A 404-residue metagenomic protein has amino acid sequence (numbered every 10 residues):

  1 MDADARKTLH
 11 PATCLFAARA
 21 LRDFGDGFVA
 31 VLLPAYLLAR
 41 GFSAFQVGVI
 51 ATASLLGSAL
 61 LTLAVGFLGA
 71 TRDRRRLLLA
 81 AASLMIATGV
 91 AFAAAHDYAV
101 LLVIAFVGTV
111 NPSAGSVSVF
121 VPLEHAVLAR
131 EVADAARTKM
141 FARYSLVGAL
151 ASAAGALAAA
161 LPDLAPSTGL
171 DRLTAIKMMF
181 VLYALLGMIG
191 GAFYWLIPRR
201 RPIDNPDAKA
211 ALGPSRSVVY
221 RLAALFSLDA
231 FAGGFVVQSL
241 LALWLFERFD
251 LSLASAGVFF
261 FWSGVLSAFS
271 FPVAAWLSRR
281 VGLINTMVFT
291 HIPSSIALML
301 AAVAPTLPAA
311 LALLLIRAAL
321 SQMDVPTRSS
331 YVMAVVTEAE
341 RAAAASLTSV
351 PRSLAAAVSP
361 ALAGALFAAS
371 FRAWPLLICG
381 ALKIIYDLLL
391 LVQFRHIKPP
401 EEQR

Functional and structural regions predicted by a protein language model:
A5-L56, V218-F226, A230-F260: Helix-loop boundary and gating motifs at the non-cytosolic
A20, T88, Y98-V119, A309-M323: Hydrophobic core of transmembrane alpha-helices in multi-pass small-molecule transporters, especially MFS/SLC-type
P34-A39, S152-T174, L243, E247-R248 (+1 more regions): Transmembrane alpha-helix termini and helix-breaking/packing motifs in multi-pass membrane transporters
L60-H96: Conserved MFS/SLC helix-loop-helix module at the cytosolic interface between two early adjacent transmembrane helices
L61-D73, D163, S270-L283, F367: Helix-to-loop junctions at the C-terminal end of transmembrane segments in multipass secondary transporters
R76-A91, N285-L300, G380: Structural signature of the two symmetry-related core transmembrane helices
V110-V132, M323-V336: Intracellular juxtamembrane helix-capping segments at the cytosolic ends of symmetry-related transmembrane helices
A159, D163, A184-D204, Y386-F394: C-terminal membrane-cytosol helix-exit motif in multi-pass small-molecule transporters
